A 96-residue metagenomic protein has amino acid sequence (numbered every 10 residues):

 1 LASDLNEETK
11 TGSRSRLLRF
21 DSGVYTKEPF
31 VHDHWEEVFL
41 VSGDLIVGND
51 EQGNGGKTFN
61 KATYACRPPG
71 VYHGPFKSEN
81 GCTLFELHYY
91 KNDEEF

Functional and structural regions predicted by a protein language model:
A2-H32, I46, E51-F59, C66-V71: Conserved short histidine dyad/triad with adjacent acidic residue
V38: Structured binding elements
S42-G43: Glycine-centered positions in the ABC transporter ATPase nucleotide-binding domain
T58-N60, P69-E95: Ligand-binding loop in jelly-roll beta-barrel domains
